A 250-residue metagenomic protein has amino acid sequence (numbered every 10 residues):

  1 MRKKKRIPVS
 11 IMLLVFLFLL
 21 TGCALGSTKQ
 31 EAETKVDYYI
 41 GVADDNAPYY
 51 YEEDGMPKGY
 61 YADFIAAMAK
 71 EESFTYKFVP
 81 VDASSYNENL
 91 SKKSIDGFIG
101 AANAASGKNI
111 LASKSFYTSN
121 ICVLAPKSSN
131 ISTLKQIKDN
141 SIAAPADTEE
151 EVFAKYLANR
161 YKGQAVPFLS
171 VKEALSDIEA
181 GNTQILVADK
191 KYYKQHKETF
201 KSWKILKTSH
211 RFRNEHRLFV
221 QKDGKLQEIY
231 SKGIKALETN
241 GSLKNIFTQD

Functional and structural regions predicted by a protein language model:
R2-I11: Bacterial N-terminal signal peptides that target proteins for export
T21-G22: C-terminal motif of bacterial Sec signal peptides marking the signal peptidase cleavage site
L25-T28, T75-V81, E149-L169, E198-S209 (+1 more regions): Ligand-binding clefts/hinges and TM-proximal coupling segments of bilobed small-molecule sensing domains
Q30-A101, P167-F168: Extracytoplasmic small-molecule ligand-binding "clamshell" domains of the periplasmic binding protein/Venus flytrap
A43-D45, Y117-A125, K190, K194-K235: Periplasmic-binding protein-like
G59-E72, S128-I131, K135-E149, E215-D250: Extended ligand-binding regions for polar small-molecule ligands
F74, N103-A104, S115-Q164: A conserved helix-loop-strand patch within extracytoplasmic ligand-binding domains of the periplasmic binding
E88, A101-N109, K155-Y156, D177-F212: A ligand-binding cleft/hinge motif common to bilobed small-molecule-binding domains
